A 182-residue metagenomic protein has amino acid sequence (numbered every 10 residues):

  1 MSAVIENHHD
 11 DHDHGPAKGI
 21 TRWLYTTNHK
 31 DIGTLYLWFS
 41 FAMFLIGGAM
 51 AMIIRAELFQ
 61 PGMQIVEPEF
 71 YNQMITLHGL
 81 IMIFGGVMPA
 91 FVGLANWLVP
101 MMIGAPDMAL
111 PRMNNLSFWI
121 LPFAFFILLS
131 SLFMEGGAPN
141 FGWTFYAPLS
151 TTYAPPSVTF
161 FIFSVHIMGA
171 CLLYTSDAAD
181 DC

Functional and structural regions predicted by a protein language model:
M1-K30, Q60, Q64-V66, W143-L149: Extramembrane terminal tails and long inter-domain/linker segments of multi-pass membrane proteins
G15, I32-G33, I81, G169: Intrinsic structural disorder/low-complexity segments
T21-Y36, T76, M82-G85, P89: Structured secondary-structure scaffolds
T27-S40, R112-P122: Alpha-helical transmembrane segments and their helix-start/interface "positive-inside/aromatic belt" motifs in integral
D31-I65, E69: N-terminal signal-anchor module of multipass membrane proteins
R55-L173: Membrane-interface helix-loop-helix modules in multi-pass inner-membrane proteins
Y174-C182: Single conserved hydrophobic/aromatic residue that forms the stacking wall/gate of nucleotide- or nucleobase-binding
